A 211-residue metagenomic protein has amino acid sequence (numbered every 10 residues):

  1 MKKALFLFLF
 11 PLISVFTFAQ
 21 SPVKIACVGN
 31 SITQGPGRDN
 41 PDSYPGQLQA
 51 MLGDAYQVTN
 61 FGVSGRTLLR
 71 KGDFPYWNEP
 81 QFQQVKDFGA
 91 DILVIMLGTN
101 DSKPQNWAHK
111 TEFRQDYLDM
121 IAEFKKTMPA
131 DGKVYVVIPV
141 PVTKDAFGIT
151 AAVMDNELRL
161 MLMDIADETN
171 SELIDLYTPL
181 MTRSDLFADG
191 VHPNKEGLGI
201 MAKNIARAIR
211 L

Functional and structural regions predicted by a protein language model:
M1-S21: Bacterial Sec-dependent N-terminal signal peptides
P22-C27, I32-L118, V153: Conserved SGNH/GDSL esterase-like catalytic core that processes O-acyl groups on lipids and polysaccharides
G35-P36, S102-W107, K144-G148, T182-L186: Extracytoplasmic/secreted cell-surface and envelope-processing proteins
P80-V85, F147-M161, V191-E196: Short, electropositive alpha-helical surface patch
T127-K133: A short helix->loop->beta-strand "cap" motif at the edges of active sites that frequently abuts
V142-L176: Substrate-gating cap/lid alpha-helix
E172, F187-L211: Histidine-centered active-site loop/cap adjacent to the catalytic His in serine esterases/O-acetyl transfer systems
